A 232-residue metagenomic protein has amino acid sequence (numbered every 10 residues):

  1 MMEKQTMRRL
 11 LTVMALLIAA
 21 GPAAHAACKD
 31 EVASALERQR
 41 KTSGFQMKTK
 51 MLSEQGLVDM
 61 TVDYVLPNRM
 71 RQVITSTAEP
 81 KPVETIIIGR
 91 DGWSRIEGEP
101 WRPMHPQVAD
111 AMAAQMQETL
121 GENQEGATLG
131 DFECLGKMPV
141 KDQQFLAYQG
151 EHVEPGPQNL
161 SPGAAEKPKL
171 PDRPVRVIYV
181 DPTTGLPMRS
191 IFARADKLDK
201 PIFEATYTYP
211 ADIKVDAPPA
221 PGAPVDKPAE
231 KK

Functional and structural regions predicted by a protein language model:
E3, L11-L17, P22-R69, K214-K232: N-terminal leader/targeting segments and the immediate start of mature chains
A27-V32, R40, S94-L160, A165 (+1 more regions): Flexible, processing/modification-adjacent segments and terminal tails in exported/periplasmic/extracellular proteins
K41-K48, L66-V73, K141-Q149, T184-S190: Short, hydrophobic/aromatic-rich segments at coil-to-beta transitions
Q46-T49, Q72-I74, T85-G89, R173 (+2 more regions): Extended beta-sheet lipid-handling architectures
T49-S53, V73-A78, I96-E99, H152 (+1 more regions): Beta-turn initiation residues at beta-strand->coil junctions
D59-D63, E84-T85, E133-G136, P174-V180 (+1 more regions): Hydrophobic/aromatic beta-strand elements that line small-molecule binding cavities or substrate pockets in beta-rich
D59-L120: An acidic-aromatic
Q144-V225: Gly/Pro-enriched, hydrophobic low-complexity segments that function as extracytoplasmic propeptides/linkers
